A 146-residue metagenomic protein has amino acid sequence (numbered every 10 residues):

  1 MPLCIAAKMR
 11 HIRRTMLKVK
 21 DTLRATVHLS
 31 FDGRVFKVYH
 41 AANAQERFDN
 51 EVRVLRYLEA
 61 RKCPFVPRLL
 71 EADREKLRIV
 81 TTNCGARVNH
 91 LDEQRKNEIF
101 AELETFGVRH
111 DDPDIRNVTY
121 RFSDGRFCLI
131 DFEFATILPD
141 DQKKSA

Functional and structural regions predicted by a protein language model:
M1-L17: Juxta-kinase regulatory segment immediately upstream of eukaryotic protein kinase catalytic domains
R13-D49, R56: ATP-binding glycine-rich loop module of kinase domains
V27-L29, G33-K37, V66, V80 (+2 more regions): Short hydrophobic-acidic sequence motifs that mark active-site Asp/Glu residues
H40-A42, G85, E133-F134: Short beta-strand-loop-alpha-helix junction that forms the active-site gateway of nucleic-acid-processing nucleases
A44, R56-E59, P64-K96: Conserved structural core of kinase catalytic domains
E51, L55-L58, F100: AlphaC helix (C-helix) of the protein kinase catalytic domain N-lobe, especially the conserved acidic-hydrophobic
L91-R95, T105-R109, R121-A146: C-lobe/activation-segment region of protein kinase-like
P113-Y120: Hydrophobic residue at the +6 position relative to the catalytic HRD Asp in the kinase catalytic loop
